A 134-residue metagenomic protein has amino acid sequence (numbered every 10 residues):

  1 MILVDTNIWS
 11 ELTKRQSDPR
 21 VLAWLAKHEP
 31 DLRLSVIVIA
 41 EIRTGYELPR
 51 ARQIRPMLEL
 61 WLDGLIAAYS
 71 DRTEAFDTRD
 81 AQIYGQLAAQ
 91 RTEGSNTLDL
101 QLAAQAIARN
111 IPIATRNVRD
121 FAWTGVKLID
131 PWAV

Functional and structural regions predicted by a protein language model:
M1-V38, E47-G64: Short, well-structured N-terminal submotif of metal-dependent ribonuclease cores
T44-Y46, A68-R116: Active-site neighborhoods of divalent-metal-dependent phosphate/nucleic-acid chemistry enzymes
P49-Q53, R91, D130-A133: Short, hinge-like loop/turn segments at secondary-structure boundaries
E74-A75, I129-P131: Short acidic-hydrophobic, aromatic-tinged amphipathic segments that line or gate anion-handling sites
